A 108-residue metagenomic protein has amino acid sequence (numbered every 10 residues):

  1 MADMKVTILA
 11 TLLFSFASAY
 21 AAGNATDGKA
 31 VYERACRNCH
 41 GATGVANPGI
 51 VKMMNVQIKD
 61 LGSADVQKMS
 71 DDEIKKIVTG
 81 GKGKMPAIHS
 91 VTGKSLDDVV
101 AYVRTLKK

Functional and structural regions predicted by a protein language model:
M1-N24, E73, I77, Y102-K108: Post-cleavage N-terminal segment of exported redox proteins
D3-K5, D27-A30, N47, G62-D65 (+1 more regions): Serine/threonine-rich low-complexity intrinsically disordered regions
G23-V56, G80-H89, T105-K108: Periplasmic/extracellular electron-transfer cofactor-ligation site, primarily the c-type cytochrome heme-c attachment
M53-K107: Extracytoplasmic electron-transfer domains, predominantly the class I c-type cytochrome c fold
